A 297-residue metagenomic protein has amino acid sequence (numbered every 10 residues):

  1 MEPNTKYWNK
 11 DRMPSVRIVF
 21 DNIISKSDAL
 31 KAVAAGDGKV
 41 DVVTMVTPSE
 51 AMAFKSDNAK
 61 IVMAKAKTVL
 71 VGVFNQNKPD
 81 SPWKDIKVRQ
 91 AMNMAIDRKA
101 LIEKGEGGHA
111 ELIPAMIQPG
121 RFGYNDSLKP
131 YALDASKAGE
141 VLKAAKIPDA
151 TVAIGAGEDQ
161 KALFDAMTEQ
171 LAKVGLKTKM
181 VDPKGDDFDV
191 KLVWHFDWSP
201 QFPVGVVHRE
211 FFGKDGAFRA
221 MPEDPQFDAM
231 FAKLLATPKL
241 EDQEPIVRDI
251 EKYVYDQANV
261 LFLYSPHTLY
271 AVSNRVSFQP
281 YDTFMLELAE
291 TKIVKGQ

Functional and structural regions predicted by a protein language model:
M1-N9, A135-V141, I147, A153-A166 (+1 more regions): Bilobed "Venus flytrap"/periplasmic-binding protein-like clamshell domains and structurally analogous long
Y7-S15, A53-K65, V71-I86, F122-K137 (+2 more regions): Short, solvent-exposed loop/beta-turn-alpha elements that line the ligand-binding surface or hinge of extracytoplasmic
S15-N22, P148-G157, T178-K179, L192: Short, well-ordered beta-strand elements
V19-P79, D182: Extracellular/periplasmic solute-recognition and catalytic clefts
V33, G38-D41, M45, F164 (+2 more regions): Periplasmic binding protein-like
P79-G120, A162-L163, V254-N259: Periplasmic-binding protein-like
M94, G107, E111-A144, A156-A162: Structural transition elements
E103, V141-K161, T237-N274: Bilobed periplasmic-binding protein-like "clamshell/Venus-flytrap" ligand-binding domains
